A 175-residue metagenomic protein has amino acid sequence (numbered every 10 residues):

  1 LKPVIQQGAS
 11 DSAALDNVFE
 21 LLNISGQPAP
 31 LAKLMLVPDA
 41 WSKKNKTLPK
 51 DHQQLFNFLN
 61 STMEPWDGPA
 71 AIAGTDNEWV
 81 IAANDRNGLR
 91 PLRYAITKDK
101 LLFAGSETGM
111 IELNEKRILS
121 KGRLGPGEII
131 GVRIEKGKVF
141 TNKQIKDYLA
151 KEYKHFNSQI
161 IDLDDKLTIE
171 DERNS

Functional and structural regions predicted by a protein language model:
L1-S175: Conserved short alpha-helical segments that host acidic/polar catalytic motifs at enzyme active sites
